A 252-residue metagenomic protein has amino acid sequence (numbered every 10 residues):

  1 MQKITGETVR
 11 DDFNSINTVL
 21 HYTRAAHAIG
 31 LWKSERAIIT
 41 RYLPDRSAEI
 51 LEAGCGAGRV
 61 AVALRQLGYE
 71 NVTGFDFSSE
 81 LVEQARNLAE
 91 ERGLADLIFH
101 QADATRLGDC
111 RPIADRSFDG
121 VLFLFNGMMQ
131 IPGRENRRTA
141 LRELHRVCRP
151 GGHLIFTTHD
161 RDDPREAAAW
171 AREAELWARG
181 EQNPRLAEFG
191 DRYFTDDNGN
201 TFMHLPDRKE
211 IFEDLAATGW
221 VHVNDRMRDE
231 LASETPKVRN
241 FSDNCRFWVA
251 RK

Functional and structural regions predicted by a protein language model:
M1-D45: Conserved class I S-adenosyl-L-methionine
G54-G56: Class I SAM-dependent methyltransferase "Motif I" SAM/SAH-binding loop
R59-G108: Class I SAM-dependent methyltransferase SAM/SAH-binding core
C110-G120: A short acidic, Gly/Pro-enriched loop at the edge of an enzyme's catalytic core that lines a small-molecule cofactor
D119-E135: A short SAM/SAH-binding and catalytic strip from SAM-dependent methyltransferases
R138-P150: A short glycine-rich, Lys/Arg-flanked "PGG" loop and its adjoining helix->strand segment in the class I
I155-L215, N224-A232: SAM-dependent methyltransferase
P236-K252: Core SAM-dependent methyltransferase catalytic element
